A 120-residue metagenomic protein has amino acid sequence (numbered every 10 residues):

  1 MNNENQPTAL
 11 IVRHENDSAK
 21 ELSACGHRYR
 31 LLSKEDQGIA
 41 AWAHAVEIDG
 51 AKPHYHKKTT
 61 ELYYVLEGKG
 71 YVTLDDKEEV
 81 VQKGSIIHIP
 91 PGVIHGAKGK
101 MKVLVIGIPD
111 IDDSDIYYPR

Functional and structural regions predicted by a protein language model:
M1-T8: Basic/polar N-terminal segments that are highly enriched at the extreme N-terminus, encompassing both cleavable
D17-P53, I106, D110, D115-I116: A short glycine-rich, His/Asp/Glu-containing loop-to-beta-strand
A45-I48, H56-V72: Short, conserved beta-strand element in jelly-roll/cupin
H54-H56, H95: Histidine-centered active-site/metal-ligand motif
K58, V65-E67, Q82, P90 (+1 more regions): A short, compositionally biased micro-patch
V72-T73, I89, V93-K100, V105: Short beta-strand His + acidic residue motifs that chelate non-heme Fe in jelly-roll/DSBH and cupin folds
D76-G92: Short acidic-glycine-tyrosine-enriched beta hairpin
